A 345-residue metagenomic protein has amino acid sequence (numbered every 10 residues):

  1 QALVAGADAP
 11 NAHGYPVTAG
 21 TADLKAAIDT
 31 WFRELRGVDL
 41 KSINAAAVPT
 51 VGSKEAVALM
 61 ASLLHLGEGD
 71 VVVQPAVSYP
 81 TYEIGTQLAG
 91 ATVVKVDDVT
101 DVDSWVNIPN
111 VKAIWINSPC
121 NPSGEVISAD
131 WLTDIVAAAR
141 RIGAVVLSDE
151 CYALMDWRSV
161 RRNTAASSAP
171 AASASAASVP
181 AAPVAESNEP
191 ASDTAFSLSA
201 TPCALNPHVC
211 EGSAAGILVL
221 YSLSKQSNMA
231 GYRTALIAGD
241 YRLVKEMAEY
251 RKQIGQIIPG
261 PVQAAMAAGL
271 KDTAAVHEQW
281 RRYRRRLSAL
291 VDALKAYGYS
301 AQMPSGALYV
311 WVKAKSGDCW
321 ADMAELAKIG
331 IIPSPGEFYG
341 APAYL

Functional and structural regions predicted by a protein language model:
Q1-P16, P109, A144, P170 (+2 more regions): N-terminal "arm"/small-domain region of PLP-dependent enzymes with the aminotransferase-like
N11-A137, A153-T164, T194-E211, L218: Conserved core of the PLP fold type I
Q74, K95, S148, P333-P335: Hydrophobic residues in well-ordered beta-strands that form the structural core
A89, R141-I142, Y297: Helix C-cap/helix->beta junction micro-motif
R162-S173: Long, compositionally biased low-complexity repeat segments characteristic of intrinsically disordered regions
A166-S168, S178, P183-E186, S192-T194 (+2 more regions): Conserved core segment of the aminotransferase class I/II
Q263, A267, Y283-V291, S300-K313 (+1 more regions): Conserved glycine-rich beta-strand-loop-beta hairpin in the small C-terminal domain of fold type I
V312-L345: Conserved C-terminal alpha-helix-loop-beta "cap" of PLP-dependent enzymes that closes/shapes the active-site mouth
